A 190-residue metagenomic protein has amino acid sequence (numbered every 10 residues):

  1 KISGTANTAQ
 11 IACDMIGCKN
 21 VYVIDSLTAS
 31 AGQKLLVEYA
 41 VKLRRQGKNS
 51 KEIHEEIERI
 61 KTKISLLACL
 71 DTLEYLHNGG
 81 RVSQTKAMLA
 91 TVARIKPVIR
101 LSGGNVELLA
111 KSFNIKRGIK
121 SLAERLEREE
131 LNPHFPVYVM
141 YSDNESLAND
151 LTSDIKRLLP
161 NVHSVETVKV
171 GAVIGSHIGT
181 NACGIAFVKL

Functional and structural regions predicted by a protein language model:
I2-Y22, T28-L190: Mixed-charge interfacial surface used for oligomerization/domain docking and macromolecular partner engagement
